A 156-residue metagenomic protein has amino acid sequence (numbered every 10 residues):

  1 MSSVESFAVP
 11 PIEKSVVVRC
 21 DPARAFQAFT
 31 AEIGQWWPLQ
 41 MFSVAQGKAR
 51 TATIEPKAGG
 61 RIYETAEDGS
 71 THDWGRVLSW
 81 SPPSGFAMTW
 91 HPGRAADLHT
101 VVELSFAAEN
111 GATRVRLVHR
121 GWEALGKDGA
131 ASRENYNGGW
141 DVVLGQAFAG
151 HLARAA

Functional and structural regions predicted by a protein language model:
M1-K48: Hydrophobic ligand-binding cavity/cleft-lining segments
E13-K14, A49, V101, A131-N135: Alpha-helical scaffold segments that form or flank carboxylate-/histidine-based iron centers
K14-V18, L104, L117-H119, W140: A structural signal for short, well-ordered beta-strand segments
A25-F29, I62, V77, F86-M88 (+3 more regions): Hydrophobic pocket/interface hotspot
T30-G34, P82, G145: Solvent-exposed alpha-helix faces
A31-H72: Short beta-edge strand/loop motif at the mouth of beta-sheet-based domains
T53, Y63-G111, R120-E123: Hydrophobic-ligand binding "helix-grip"
G121-A156: A conserved amphipathic terminal alpha-helix motif
